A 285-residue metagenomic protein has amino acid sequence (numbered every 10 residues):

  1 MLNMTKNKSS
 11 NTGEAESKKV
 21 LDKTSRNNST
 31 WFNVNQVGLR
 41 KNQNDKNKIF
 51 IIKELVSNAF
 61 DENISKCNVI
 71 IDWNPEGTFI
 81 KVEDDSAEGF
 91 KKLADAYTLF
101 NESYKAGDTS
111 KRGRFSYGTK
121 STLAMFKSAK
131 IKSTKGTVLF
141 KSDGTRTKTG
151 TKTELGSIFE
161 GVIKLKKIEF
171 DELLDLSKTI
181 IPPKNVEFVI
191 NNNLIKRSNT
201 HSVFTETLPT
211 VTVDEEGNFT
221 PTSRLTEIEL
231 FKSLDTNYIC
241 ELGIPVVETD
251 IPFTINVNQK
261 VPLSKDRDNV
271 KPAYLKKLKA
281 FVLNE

Functional and structural regions predicted by a protein language model:
M1-E62, K91-D95, K265-R267, A273-Y274 (+1 more regions): Bergerat-fold GHKL ATPase/HATPase_c domain
L2-N28, A129-S133, F140-V211: Flexible, glycine-/charge-rich segments associated with ATP-binding catalytic modules
L2-S9, D171-L174, K178-E285: GHKL/Histidine-kinase-like ATPase module
K6, N42-K53, S57, I80 (+4 more regions): Conserved phosphate-chemistry cores used by DNA topoisomerases
W31-N42, A106-K111, G156-L165, K260-N269: Short hinge/gating elements
K46-I51, K91, S116-K120, I168-E172 (+1 more regions): Charged, alpha-helix-enriched surfaces in structured cytosolic catalytic cores of large nucleotide-utilizing machines
I52-S86: ATP-lid-like helix-loop hinge signature
S86-K148: Flexible ATP-lid and adjacent glycine-rich G1/G2 motifs of the Bergerat
